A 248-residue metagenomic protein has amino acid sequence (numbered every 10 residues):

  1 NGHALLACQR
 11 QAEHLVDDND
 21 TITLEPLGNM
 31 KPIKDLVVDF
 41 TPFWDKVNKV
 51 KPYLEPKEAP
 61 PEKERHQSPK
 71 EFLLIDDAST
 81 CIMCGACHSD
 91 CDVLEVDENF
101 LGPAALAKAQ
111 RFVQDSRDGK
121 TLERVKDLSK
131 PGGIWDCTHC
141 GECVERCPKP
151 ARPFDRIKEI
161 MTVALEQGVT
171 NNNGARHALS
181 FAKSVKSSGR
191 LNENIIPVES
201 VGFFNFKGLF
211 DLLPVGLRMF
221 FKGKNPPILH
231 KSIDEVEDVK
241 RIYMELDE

Functional and structural regions predicted by a protein language model:
N1-G28: Hydrophobic/aromatic-rich structural module bridging two neighboring secondary-structure elements via a short loop
I22-M30, K34-T80, G85-E248: Ferredoxin-type iron-sulfur electron-transfer modules in oxidoreductases and energy-metabolism complexes
